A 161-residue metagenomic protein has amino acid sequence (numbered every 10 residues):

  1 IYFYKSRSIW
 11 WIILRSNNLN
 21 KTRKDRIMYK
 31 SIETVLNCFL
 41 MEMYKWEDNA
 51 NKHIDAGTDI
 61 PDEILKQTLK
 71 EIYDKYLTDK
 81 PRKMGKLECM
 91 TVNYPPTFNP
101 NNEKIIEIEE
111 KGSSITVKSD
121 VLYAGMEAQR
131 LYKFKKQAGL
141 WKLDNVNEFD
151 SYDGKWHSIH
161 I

Functional and structural regions predicted by a protein language model:
F3-Y4, L14, L19: Short hydrophobic targeting helices and cationic amphipathic motifs that mediate membrane/organellar targeting
W10-W11: Tryptophan (W) side chains
M28-A50: Short, aromatic-enriched amphipathic alpha-helices that serve as compact interaction elements
I32, E107-T116, Y123-Q129, Q137 (+1 more regions): Low-complexity, intrinsically disordered terminal/linker segments enriched in charged and Gly/Pro repeats
M43-T78: A structured, charge-rich N-terminal accessory region that forms the first stable segment of a protein and links
T68-G125: Surface-exposed, charged secondary-structure patches
